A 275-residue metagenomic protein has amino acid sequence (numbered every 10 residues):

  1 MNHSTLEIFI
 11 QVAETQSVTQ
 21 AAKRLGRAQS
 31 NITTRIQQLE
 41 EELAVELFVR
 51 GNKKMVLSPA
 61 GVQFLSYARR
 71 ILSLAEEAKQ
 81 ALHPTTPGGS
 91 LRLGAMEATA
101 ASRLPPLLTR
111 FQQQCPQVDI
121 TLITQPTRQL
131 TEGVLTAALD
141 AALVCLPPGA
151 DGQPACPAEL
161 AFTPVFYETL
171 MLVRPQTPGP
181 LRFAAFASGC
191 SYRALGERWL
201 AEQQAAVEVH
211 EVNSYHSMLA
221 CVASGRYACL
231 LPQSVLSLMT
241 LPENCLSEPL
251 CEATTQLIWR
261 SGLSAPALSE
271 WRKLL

Functional and structural regions predicted by a protein language model:
I10-A28: Short helix-boundary/capping micro-motifs
L39-E40, F111: Conserved amphipathic alpha-helical core elements
E40-L57: A short LG(V/I)-centered, amphipathic sequence patch enriched for acidic residue(s) preceding the LG motif
E42-L43, F64-T85: Alpha-helical linker/hinge and terminal dimerization helices associated with HTH transcriptional regulators
G88-D151: Central regulatory/effector-binding core of bacterial HTH transcription factors
Q125-L181, S234-L241: Acidic, Gly/Pro-rich loop/turn segments at junctions of secondary structure
T177-G179, N244-L275: A late-sequence structural motif
L181-Q204: Secondary-structure junction motif
